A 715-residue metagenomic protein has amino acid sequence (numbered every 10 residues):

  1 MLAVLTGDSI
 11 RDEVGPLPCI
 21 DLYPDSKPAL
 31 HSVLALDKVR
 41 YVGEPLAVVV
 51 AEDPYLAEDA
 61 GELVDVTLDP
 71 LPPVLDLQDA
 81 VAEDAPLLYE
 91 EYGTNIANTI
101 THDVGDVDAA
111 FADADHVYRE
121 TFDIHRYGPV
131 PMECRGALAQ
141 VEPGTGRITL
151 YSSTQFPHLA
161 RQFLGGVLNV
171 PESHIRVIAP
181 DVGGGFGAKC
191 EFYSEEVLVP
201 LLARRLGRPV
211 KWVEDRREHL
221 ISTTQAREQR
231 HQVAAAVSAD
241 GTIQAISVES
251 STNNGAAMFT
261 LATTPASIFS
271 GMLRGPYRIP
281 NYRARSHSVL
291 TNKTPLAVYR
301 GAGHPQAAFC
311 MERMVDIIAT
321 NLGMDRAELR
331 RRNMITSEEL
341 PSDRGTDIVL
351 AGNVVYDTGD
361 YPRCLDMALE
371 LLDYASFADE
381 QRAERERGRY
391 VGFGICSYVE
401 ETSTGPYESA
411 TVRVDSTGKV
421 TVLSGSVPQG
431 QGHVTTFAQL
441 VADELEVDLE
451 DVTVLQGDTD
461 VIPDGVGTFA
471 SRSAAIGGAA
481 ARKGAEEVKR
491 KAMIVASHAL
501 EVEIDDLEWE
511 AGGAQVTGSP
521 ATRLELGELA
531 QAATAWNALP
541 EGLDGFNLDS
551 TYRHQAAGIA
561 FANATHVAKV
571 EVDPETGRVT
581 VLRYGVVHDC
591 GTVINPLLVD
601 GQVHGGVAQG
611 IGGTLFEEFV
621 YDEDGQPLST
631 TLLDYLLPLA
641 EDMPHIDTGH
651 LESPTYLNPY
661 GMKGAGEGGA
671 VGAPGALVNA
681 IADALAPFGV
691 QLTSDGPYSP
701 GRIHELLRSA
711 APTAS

Functional and structural regions predicted by a protein language model:
M1-N95, V117, M272: Flexible, low-hydrophobicity surface segments
D8, N169-H174, R204-V210, A239 (+4 more regions): C-terminal catalytic domains of large/alpha subunits in multi-subunit enzymes
V14-C19, A60-L63, V130, S152 (+13 more regions): Short acidic, glycine/serine/threonine-rich loops at helix termini
I20-A29, T94-A137, E228-R313, V399-Y407 (+2 more regions): Glycine-rich loop/linker segments at domain edges
L36, E133-L138, R230, G392 (+3 more regions): Short glycine-rich loop/turn motifs
D37-K38, P171-A179, L202-D215, H219: Conserved catalytic cysteine-centered active-site region of acyl-thioester-dependent Claisen-condensing enzymes
V107-L168, F393-G425, Q431: Conserved beta-alpha junction segments in alpha/beta enzyme cores
G185-G207, K211-V213, H433-V441: Thiamine diphosphate
